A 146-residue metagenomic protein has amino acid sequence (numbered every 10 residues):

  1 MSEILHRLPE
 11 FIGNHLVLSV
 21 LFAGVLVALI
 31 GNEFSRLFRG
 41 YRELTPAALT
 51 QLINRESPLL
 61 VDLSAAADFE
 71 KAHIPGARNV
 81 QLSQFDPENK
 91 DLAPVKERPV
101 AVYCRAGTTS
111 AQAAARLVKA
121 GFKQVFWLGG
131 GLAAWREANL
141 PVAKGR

Functional and structural regions predicted by a protein language model:
S2-E43, A47, L52, A66-P99 (+1 more regions): Rhodanese-like catalytic fold shared by cysteine-dependent sulfurtransferases and DSP/PTP-type phosphatases
L60-D62: Structural scaffold elements adjacent to functional motifs in cytosolic proteins
Y103-C104: Metallo-beta-lactamase
